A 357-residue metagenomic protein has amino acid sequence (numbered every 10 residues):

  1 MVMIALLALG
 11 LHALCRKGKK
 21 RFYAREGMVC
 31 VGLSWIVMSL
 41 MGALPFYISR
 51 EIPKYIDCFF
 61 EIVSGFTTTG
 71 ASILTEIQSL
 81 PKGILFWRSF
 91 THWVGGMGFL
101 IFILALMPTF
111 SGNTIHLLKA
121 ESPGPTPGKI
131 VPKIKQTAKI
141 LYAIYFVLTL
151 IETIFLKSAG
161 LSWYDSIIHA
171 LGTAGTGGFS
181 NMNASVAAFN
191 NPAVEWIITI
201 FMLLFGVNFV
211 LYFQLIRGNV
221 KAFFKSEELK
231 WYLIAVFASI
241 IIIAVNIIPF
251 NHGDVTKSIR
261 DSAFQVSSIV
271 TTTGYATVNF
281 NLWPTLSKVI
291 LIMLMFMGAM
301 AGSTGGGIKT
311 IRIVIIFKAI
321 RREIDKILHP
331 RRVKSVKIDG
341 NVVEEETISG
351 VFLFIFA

Functional and structural regions predicted by a protein language model:
M1-A357: Membrane-proximal intracellular helices of multi-pass ion channels
